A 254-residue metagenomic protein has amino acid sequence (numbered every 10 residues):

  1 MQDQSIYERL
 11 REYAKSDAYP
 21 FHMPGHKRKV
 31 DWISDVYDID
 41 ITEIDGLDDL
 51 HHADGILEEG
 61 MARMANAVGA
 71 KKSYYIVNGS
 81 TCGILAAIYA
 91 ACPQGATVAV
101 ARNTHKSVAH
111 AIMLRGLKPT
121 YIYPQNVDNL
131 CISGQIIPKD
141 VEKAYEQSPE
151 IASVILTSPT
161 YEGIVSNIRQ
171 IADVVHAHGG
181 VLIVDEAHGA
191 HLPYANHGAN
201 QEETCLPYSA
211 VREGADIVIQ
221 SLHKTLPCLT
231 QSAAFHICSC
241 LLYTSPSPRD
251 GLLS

Functional and structural regions predicted by a protein language model:
M1-G55: N-terminal "arm"/small-domain region of PLP-dependent enzymes with the aminotransferase-like
V36-G79, T104: Conserved N-terminal alpha-helix of the aminotransferase class I/II PLP-enzyme fold
K72-V98, A111: Conserved beta-loop-alpha segment that forms the PLP phosphate-binding cup at the N-terminus of a helix
G95-L156: PLP-dependent aminotransferase-like
A96, H178-G180, A215: A short helix->loop->beta-strand "cap" motif at the edges of active sites that frequently abuts
L130-H191, H197-E202: Active-site phosphate-binding strand-loop segment of PLP-dependent enzymes
T204-S245: Active-site PLP attachment segment
Y243-S254: Single conserved hydrophobic/aromatic residue that forms the stacking wall/gate of nucleotide- or nucleobase-binding
